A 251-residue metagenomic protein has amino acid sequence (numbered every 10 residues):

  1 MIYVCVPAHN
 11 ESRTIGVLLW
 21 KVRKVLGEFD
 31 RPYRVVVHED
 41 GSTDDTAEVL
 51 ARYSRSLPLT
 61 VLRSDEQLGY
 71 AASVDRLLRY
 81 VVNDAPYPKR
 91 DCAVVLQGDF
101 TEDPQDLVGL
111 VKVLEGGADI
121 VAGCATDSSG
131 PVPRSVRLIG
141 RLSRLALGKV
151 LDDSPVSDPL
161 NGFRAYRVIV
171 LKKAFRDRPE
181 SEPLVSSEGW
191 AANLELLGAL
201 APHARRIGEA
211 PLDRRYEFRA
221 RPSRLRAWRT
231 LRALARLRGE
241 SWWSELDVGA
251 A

Functional and structural regions predicted by a protein language model:
M1-I2, W20, E28, Y53 (+1 more regions): Hydrophobic helical membrane-anchoring modules
E11-I15, S42, D103: Donor nucleotide-sugar binding loop of glycosyltransferases
E11-L26: Short, well-formed alpha-helical segments that are part of the catalytic scaffolds of diverse glycosyltransferases
L26-R31, S54-P58, P86: Short helix-capping segments at alpha-helix termini
R31-G41, L62-S64: Short beta-strand/loop segment that forms part of the nucleotide-sugar
E39-E48, F100: A conserved acidic beta->alpha catalytic loop
T60-V81, R90-C92, D103-P183, E217-L225: Acceptor/aglycone-binding surface of glycosyltransferases and processive sugar-polymer synthases
